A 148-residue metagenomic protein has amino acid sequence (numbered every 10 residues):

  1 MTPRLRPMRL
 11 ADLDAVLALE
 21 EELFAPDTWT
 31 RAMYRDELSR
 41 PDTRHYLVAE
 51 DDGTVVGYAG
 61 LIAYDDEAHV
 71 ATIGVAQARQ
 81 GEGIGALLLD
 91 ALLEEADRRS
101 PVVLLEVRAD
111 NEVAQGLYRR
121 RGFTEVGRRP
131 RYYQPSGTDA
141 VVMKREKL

Functional and structural regions predicted by a protein language model:
P3, P7-L13, L17-E82, A86-R98 (+1 more regions): Acetyl-CoA-dependent GNAT
D65-E67, V102, A140: A generic structural signal for beta-strand entry/edge sites
E67, E106, R121: Residues lining the SAM
H69, Q115-Y118, P130: Conserved N-terminal glycine/acidic-rich loop preference
G85, L89, D110-A114, R131-S136: Short glycine/proline-centered loop/turn elements that form peptide/ligand docking sites
A96-E106: Conserved GNAT acetyl-CoA-binding A-motif
L104-E106, T124-A140: Conserved catalytic-core motifs of GNAT/GCN5-like acyltransferases
Y118, F123, M143: Conserved active-site tyrosine of GNAT-family acetyltransferases
